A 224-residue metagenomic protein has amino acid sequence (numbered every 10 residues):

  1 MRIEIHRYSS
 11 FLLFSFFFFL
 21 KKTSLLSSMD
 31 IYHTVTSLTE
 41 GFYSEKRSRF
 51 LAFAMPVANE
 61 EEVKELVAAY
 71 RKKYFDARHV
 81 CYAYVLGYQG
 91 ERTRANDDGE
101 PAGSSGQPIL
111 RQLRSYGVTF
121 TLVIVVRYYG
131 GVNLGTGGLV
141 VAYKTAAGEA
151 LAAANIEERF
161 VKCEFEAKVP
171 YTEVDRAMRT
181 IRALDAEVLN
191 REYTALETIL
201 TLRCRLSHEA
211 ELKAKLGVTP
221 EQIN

Functional and structural regions predicted by a protein language model:
S9-K21: Hydrophobic alpha-helical signal peptides and transmembrane signal-/tail-anchor segments that drive secretory-pathway
S28-S104, R191, A214, V218 (+1 more regions): C-terminal regulatory domains involved in ligand/effector binding and gene-expression control
N59-E60, P170-V174, R203-A210: Helix N-cap motif at beta-to-alpha junctions
S105-A153: Active-site beta-strand/loop microenvironment that shapes enzyme catalytic pockets
E157-Y171: Short glycine-/aliphatic-rich beta-strand segments at the starts of folded cytosolic domains
V169-D185: Short amphipathic alpha-helix segments
A177-R182, A210-T219: Short amphipathic alpha-helices in soluble, non-transmembrane regions that often serve as interface/regulatory elements
V188-L206: Non-DNA-binding regulatory cores of transcription-related proteins, predominantly C-terminal effector-binding
